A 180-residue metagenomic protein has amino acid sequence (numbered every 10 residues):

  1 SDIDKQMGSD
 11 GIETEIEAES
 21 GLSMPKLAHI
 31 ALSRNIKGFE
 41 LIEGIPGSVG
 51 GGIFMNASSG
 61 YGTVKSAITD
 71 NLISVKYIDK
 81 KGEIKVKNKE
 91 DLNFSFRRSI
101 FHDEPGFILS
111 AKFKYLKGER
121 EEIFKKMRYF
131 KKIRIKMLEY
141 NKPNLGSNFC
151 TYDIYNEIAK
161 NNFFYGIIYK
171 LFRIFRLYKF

Functional and structural regions predicted by a protein language model:
S1-D2, I53-N88, D103-S110: Structural signature of FAD isoalloxazine-binding scaffolds in flavoprotein oxidoreductases
S1-M55, S59-G60: Anion-binding (especially nucleotide phosphate/pyrophosphate-binding) glycine-rich loop and adjoining beta-alpha core
I3-E15, G60-A67, Y155-N161, I167: Intrinsically disordered, low-complexity coil segments
I3-Q6, T14-E19, T69-N88, G166-Y178: Short, conserved aromatic-histidine micro-motifs
L22, K26, E40, D70 (+3 more regions): Conserved active-site and cofactor/substrate-binding residues in soluble primary-metabolism enzymes
L22-M24, G44-P46, S58-G60, L72 (+4 more regions): Short acidic/polar capping segments at secondary-structure boundaries
A28-A31, F39-E43, A57-A67, V75 (+2 more regions): A generic local secondary-structure boundary/capping motif
I84-F180: Phosphate/pyrophosphate- and phosphate-bearing ligand-binding catalytic cores of soluble enzymes
